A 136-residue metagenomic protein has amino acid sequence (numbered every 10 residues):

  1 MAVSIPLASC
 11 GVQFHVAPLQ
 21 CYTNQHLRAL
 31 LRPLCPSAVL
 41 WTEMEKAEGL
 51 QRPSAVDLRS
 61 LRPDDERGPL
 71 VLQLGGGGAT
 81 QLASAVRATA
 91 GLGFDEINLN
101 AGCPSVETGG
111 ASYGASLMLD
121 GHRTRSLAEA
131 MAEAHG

Functional and structural regions predicted by a protein language model:
A2-I5, C10, L19-G91: Glycine-rich, positively charged N-terminal anion/phosphate-binding segment
C10-G11, P69, P104, A111: General secondary-structure edge motif
H15: Conserved Rossmann-like nucleotide-binding pocket used by diverse enzymes that bind dinucleotide cofactors
P36, G93, E133-G136: Short glycine/proline-enriched coil/turn segments at helix->beta-strand junctions
M44-Q51, A101-H122: Glycine-rich, proline-tolerant flexible connector loops at the mouths of alpha/beta enzymes
L61-P69, S116-G136: Alpha-helix-loop-beta-strand connector modules within alpha/beta enzyme cores
L72, N98, G110: Short glycine- and Lys/Arg-enriched binding-loop motifs that mark or flank ligand-binding interfaces
L92-G102: Short coil-to-beta-strand
